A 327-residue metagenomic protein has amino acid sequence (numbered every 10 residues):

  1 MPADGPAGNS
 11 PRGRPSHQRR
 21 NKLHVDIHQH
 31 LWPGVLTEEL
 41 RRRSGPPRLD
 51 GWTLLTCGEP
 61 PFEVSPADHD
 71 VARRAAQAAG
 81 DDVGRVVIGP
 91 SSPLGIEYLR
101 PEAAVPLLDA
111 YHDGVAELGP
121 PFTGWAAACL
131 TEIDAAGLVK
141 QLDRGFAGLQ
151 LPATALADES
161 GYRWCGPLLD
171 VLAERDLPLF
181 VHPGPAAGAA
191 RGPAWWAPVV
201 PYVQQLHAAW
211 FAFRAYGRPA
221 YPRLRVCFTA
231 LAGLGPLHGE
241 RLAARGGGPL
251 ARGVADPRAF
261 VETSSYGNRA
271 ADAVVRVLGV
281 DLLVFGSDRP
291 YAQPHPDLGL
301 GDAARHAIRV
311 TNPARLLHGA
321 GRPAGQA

Functional and structural regions predicted by a protein language model:
P2-I27, P33-R85, D113, L234-G235 (+3 more regions): Mid-to-C-terminal alpha-helical segments outside catalytic/metal-binding sites
V35-L40, L99, G137-L138, R191-A194 (+3 more regions): Short aromatic-enriched loop/helix-cap "lid" or pocket-rim segments at secondary-structure transitions that line
V64-H69, I96, A128-A136, L156-R163 (+3 more regions): Acidic-and-aromatic substrate-binding clefts and catalytic sites of carbohydrate-active enzymes
D68, V105-H112, A135, Y162 (+5 more regions): Non-membrane alpha-helical structural segments and their capping/turn regions in soluble enzymes
R74-A78, D82-L107, G114-L130: Short, well-structured secondary-structure segments
A75-V83, L108-P121, V139-G145, L168-R175 (+2 more regions): Acidic (Asp/Glu)-rich catalytic clusters
V105, E117-D170: Long, hydrophobic, well-ordered secondary-structure blocks that form the structural core and pocket-lining surfaces
R144-L278, L282-V284: Catalytic pocket-lining loop regions of alpha/beta-barrel enzymes, especially the amidohydrolase/enolase/GH5 lineages
